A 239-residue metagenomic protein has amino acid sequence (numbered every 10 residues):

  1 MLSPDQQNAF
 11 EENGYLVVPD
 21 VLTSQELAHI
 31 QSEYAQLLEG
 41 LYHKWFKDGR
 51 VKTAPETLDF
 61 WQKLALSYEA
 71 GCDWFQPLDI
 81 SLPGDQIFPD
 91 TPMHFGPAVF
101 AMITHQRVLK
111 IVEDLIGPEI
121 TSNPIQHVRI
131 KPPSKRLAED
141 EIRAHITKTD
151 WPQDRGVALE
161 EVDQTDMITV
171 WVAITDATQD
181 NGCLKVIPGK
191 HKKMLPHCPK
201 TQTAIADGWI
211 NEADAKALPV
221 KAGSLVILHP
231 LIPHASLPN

Functional and structural regions predicted by a protein language model:
M1-E12, P19-W151, A158: Non-heme Fe(II)-dependent double-stranded beta-helix
N8, Q164-M167, T175-A235: Double-stranded beta-helix
V17-D20, H229: Phosphate-binding beta-loop-alpha motif at adenosine-nucleotide cofactor sites
P118, Q153, I174, H229-P230: Residues immediately flanking
H127-K135, G156, I174-Q179, K190-K193: Short acidic/polar capping segments at secondary-structure boundaries
D154-E160, A213-D214: Short, P/G- and charge-enriched loop/turn segments at secondary-structure junctions
L237-N239: Ligand-binding loop in jelly-roll beta-barrel domains
